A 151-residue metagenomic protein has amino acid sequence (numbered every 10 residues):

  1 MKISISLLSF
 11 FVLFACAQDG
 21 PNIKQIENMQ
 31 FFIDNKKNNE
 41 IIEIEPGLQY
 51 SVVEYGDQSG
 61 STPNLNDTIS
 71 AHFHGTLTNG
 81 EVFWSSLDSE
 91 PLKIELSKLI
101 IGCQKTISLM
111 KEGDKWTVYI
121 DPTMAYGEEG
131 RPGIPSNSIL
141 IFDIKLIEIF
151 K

Functional and structural regions predicted by a protein language model:
I3-I5, C16-K151: Cross-family detector of peptidyl-prolyl cis-trans isomerase
